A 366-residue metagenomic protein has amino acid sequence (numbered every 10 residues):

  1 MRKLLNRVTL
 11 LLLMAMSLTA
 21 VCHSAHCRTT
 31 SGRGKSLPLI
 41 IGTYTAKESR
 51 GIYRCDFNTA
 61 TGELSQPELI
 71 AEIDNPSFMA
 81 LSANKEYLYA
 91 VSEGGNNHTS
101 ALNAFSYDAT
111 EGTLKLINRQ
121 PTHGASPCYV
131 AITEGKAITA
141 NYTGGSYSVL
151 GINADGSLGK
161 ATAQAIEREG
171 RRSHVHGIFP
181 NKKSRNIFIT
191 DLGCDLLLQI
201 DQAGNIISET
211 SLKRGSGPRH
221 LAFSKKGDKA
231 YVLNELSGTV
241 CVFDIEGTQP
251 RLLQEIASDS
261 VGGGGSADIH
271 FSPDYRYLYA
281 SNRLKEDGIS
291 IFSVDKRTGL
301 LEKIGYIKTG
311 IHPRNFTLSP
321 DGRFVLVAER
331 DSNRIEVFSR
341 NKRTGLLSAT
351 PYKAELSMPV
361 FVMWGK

Functional and structural regions predicted by a protein language model:
M1-R33: Bacterial Sec-dependent N-terminal signal peptides
T45-E48, E93-H98, T143-S146, C194-D195 (+3 more regions): Short glycine/acidic-enriched loop and turn motifs that connect beta-strands
E48, I73-A83, H123-G135, E167-N186 (+4 more regions): Beta-rich, blade/repeat-based domains predominating in secreted/periplasmic proteins but also intracellular
D56-G62, F105-G112, L150-G159, F243-P250 (+2 more regions): Short loop/turn segments immediately following beta-strands, especially the blade-tip and inter-blade linker loops
S65-A71, K115-P121, T162-E169, N205-S211 (+3 more regions): A short beta-strand motif characteristic of beta-propeller blades
Q66-E134: Blade-loop segments of beta-propeller domains
T113-F179: Asp-box/WD-like beta-propeller blade repeats and closely related beta-sheet repeat scaffolds
